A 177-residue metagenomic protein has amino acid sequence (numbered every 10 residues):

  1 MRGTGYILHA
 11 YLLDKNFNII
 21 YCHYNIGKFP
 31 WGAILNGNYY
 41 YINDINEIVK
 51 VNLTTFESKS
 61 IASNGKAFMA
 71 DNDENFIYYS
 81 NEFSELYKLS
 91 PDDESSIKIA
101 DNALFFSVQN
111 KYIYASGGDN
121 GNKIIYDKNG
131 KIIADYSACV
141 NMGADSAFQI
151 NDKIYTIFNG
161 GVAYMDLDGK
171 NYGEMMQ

Functional and structural regions predicted by a protein language model:
M1-R2, Y40-I42, Y78-Y79, Y114-S116 (+1 more regions): Residue position within the beta-strands of beta-propeller blades
G5-Y24, E47-A62, F83-K98, G121-A138 (+1 more regions): Surface-exposed loop/turn elements that mediate protein-protein interactions on large endomembrane-trafficking
Y6, L35-N36, D44, D73 (+5 more regions): Short loop/turn segments that connect beta-strands within the blades of beta-propeller domains, predominantly WD40
A10, G32-A33, A70, A115 (+3 more regions): Small side chains
N18, N38-Y39, E47, F76-I77 (+4 more regions): Generic structural signal for coil-to-beta-strand starts
N25, S63, I77, V108 (+4 more regions): Peripheral, non-catalytic segments that deliver or gate enzyme domains
I26-N36, G65-E74, D101-N110, C139-N151 (+1 more regions): Repeated scaffold domains used in trafficking and secretory/extracellular systems, primarily beta-propellers
Y87, A100-Q109, I113, G117-N122: Eukaryotic tandem repeat interaction scaffolds
